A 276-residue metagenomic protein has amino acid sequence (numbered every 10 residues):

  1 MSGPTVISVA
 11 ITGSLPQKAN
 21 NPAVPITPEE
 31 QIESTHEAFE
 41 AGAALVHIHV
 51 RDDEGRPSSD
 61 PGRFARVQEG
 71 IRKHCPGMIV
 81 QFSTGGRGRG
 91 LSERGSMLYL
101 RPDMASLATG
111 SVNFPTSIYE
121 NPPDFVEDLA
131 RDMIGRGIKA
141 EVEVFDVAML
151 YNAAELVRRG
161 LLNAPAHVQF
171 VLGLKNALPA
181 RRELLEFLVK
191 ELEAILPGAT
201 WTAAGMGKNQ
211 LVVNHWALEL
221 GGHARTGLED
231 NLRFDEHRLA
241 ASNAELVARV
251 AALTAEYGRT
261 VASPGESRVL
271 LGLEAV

Functional and structural regions predicted by a protein language model:
M1-A23, S106-N113: N-terminal small/glycine-rich loop or linker at the start of catalytic domains across soluble metabolic enzymes
G3, V9, R56-F82, D128-G135 (+2 more regions): Alpha-helix-loop-beta-strand connector modules within alpha/beta enzyme cores
V9, P28, I32-E33, E40 (+1 more regions): Histidine-centered catalytic micro-motifs
A19, A44-V67, F114, V171-L172 (+2 more regions): Glycine-rich, proline-tolerant flexible connector loops at the mouths of alpha/beta enzymes
P28, S58-N121: Active-site beta->alpha loop and helix N-cap motifs at the rims of alpha/beta catalytic domains
Q31, A38, H49, A105 (+4 more regions): Conserved, mostly hydrophobic/aromatic
M104-E229, A240: Catalytic alpha/beta core domains of metabolic enzymes, predominantly
Y151, K190-E193, H215-V276: Structured C-terminal cap/extension of enzyme domains
